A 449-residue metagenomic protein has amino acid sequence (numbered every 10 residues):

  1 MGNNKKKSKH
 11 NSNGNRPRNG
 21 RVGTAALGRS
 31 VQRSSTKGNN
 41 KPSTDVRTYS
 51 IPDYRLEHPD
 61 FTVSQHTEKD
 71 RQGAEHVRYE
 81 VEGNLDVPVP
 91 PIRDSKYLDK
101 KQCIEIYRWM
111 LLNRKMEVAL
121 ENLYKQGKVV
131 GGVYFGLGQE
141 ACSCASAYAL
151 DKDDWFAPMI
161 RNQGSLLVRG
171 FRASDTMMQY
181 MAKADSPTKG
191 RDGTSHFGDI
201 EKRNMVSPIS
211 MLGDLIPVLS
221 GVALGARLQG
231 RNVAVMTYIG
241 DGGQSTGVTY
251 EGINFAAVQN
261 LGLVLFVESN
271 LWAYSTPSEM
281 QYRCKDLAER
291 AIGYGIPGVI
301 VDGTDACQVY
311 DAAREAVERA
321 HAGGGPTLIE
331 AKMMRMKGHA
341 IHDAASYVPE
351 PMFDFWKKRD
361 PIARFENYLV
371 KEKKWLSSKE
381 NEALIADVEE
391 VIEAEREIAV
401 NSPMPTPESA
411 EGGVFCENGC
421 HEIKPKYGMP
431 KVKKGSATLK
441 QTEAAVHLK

Functional and structural regions predicted by a protein language model:
G2-K9, N13-R16, D45-R161, F171 (+1 more regions): N-terminal amphipathic, basic-rich helices that act as targeting or association modules
N3, T44-G83, R319-K449: Glycine/aspartate-rich loop-and-adjacent alpha/beta segment that forms the canonical ThDP
T24-A25: Intrinsic, low-complexity polybasic segments
R33: Cationic, low-complexity basic patches in intrinsically disordered or flexible, solvent-exposed regions
S95-L98, Q102-I104, W109-L112, E117-Y124 (+17 more regions): Domain-wide signal for the mature, well-folded portions of proteins, strongly enriched in nucleus-encoded organellar
K100-I104, N113, E117, Q139 (+9 more regions): Alpha-helix initiation and N-capping motif
E121-N122, Q126-Q259, P277-R283, A288 (+1 more regions): Cofactor-binding active-site loop characterized by glycine-rich and histidine/acidic residues
M205-N401: Glycine-rich ThDP/TPP pyrophosphate-binding loop and its adjacent helix/strand module within ThDP-dependent enzymes
